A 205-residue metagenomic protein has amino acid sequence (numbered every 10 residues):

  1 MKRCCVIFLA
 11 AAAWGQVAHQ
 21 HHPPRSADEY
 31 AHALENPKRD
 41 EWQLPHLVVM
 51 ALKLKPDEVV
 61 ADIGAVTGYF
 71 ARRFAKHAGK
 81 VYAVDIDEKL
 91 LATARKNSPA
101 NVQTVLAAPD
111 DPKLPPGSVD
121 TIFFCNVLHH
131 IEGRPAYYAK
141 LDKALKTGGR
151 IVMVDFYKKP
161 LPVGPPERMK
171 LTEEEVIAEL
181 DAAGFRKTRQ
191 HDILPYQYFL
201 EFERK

Functional and structural regions predicted by a protein language model:
S26-W42: Class I SAM-dependent methyltransferase Rossmann-like catalytic core, especially the SAM/SAH-binding loop
D40-E58: Conserved alpha-helix/loop element of class I SAM-dependent methyltransferases that forms part of the SAM/SAH-binding
A61, A65-P112: Class I SAM-dependent methyltransferase SAM/SAH-binding core
P112-I122: A short acidic, Gly/Pro-enriched loop at the edge of an enzyme's catalytic core that lines a small-molecule cofactor
D120-P135: A short SAM/SAH-binding and catalytic strip from SAM-dependent methyltransferases
P135-R150: A short glycine-rich, Lys/Arg-flanked "PGG" loop and its adjoining helix->strand segment in the class I
R150-I177: Conserved class I S-adenosyl-L-methionine
R189-K205: Core SAM-dependent methyltransferase catalytic element
